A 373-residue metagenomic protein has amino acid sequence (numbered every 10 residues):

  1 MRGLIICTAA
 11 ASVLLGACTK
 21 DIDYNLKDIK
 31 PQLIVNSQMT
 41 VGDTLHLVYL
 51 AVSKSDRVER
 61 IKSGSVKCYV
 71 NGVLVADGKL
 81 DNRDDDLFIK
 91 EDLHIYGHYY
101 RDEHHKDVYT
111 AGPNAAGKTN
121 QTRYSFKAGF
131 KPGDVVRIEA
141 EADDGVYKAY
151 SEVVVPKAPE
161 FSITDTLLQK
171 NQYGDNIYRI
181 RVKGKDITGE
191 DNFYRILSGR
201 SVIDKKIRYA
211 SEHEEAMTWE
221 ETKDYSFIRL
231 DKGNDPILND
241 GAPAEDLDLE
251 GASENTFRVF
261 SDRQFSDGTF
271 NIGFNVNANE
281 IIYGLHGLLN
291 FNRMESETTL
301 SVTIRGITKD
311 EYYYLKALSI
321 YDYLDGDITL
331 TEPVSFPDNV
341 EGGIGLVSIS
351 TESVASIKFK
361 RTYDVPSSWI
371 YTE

Functional and structural regions predicted by a protein language model:
M1-L4, K20: Positively charged n-region of N-terminal signal peptides that target proteins for export
L4-I6, N25: Generic detector of short alpha-helix boundary/capping microenvironments and adjacent low-complexity segments
C7-V13: Bacterial N-terminal signal peptides
L15-A17: C-terminal motif of bacterial Sec signal peptides marking the signal peptidase cleavage site
T19-E373: A sequence/structural signal for flexible, mid-protein segments enriched in small/helix-disrupting residues
